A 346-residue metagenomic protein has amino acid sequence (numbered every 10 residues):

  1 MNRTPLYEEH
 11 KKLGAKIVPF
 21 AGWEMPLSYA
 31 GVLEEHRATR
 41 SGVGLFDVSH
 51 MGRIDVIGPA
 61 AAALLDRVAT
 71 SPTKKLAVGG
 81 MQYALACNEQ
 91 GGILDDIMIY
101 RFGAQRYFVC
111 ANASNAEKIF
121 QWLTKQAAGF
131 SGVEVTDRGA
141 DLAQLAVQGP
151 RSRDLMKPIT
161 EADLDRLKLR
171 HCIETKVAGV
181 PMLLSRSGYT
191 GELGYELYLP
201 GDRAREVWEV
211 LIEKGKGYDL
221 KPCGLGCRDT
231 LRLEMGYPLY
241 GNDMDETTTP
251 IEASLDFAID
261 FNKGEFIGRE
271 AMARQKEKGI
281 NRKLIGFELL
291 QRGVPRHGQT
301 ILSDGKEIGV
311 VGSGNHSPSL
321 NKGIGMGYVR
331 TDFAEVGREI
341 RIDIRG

Functional and structural regions predicted by a protein language model:
M1-A21, M25-Y29, L33, F102-G346: Conserved, structured C-terminal
M1-A84, G92-L94: Acidic, proline/glycine-enriched N-terminal capping motif
R53-I57, N88, F108-N112: Short secondary-structure transition/capping motifs
R67, K75-V78, A86-G92, M98-G103 (+2 more regions): Short, charge-rich binding segments
A77-I93, D165-A178: Conserved alpha/beta core surface patches that mediate binding of polyanionic ligands
D96-I97, S185: Short beta-strand/turn micro-motifs at beta-sheet edges
